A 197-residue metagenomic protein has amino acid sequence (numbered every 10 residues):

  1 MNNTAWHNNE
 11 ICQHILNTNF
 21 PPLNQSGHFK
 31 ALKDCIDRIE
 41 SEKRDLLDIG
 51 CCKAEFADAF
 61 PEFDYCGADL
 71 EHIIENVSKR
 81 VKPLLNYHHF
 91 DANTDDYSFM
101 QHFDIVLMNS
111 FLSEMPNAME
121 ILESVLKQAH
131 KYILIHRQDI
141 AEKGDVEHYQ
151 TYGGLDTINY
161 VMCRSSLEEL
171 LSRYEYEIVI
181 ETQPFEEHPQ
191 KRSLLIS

Functional and structural regions predicted by a protein language model:
T4-C35: Class I SAM-dependent methyltransferase Rossmann-like catalytic core, especially the SAM/SAH-binding loop
K43-C52: Conserved class I S-adenosyl-L-methionine
C52-D91: Class I SAM-dependent methyltransferase SAM/SAH-binding core
T94-M100: Short conserved loop adjoining the S-adenosyl-L-methionine
I105-N117: A short SAM/SAH-binding and catalytic strip from SAM-dependent methyltransferases
M119-Y132: A short glycine-rich, Lys/Arg-flanked "PGG" loop and its adjoining helix->strand segment in the class I
H130-I140: Conserved beta-strand signature within the Rossmann-like core of class I S-adenosyl-L-methionine
E147-S165: Acceptor-substrate binding/catalytic loop of class I
